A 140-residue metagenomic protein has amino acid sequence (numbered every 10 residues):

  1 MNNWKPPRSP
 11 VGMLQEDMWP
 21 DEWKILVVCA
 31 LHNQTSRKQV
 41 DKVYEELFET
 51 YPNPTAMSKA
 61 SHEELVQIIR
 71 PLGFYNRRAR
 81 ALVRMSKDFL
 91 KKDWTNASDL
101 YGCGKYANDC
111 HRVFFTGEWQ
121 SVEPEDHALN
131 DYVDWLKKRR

Functional and structural regions predicted by a protein language model:
M1-W94: N-terminal polyanion-binding entry modules of DNA glycosylases/AP lyases and select other DNA-binding proteins
I25-L26, A30-L31, L82-K137: Catalytic DNA-binding helix-loop module of base-excision-repair DNA glycosylases/AP lyases
R140: Cys/His-clustered metal-coordination modules, chiefly Zn-binding fingers
